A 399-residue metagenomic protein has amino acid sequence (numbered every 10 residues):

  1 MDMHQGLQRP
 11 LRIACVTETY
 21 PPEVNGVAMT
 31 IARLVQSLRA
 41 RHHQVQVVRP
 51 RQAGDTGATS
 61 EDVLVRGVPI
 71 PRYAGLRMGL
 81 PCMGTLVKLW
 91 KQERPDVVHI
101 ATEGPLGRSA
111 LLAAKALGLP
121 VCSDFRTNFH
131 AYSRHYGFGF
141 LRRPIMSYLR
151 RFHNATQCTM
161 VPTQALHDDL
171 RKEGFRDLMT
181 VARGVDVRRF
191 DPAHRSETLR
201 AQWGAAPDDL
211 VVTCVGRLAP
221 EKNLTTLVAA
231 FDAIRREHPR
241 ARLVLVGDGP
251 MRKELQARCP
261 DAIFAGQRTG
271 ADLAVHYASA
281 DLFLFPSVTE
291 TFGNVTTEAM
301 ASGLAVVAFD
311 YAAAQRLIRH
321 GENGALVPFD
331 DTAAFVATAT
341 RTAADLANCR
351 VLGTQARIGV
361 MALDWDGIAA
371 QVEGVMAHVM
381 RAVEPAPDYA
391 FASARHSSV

Functional and structural regions predicted by a protein language model:
M1-L64, A377, A394-V399: N-terminal subdomain of nucleotide-sugar transferases
R49, R66, M146-R195, A205 (+2 more regions): Donor nucleotide-sugar binding/catalytic pocket of nucleotide-sugar-dependent glycosyltransferases
W90, H153, Q267-R268, V275-A280 (+1 more regions): Short alpha-helical donor nucleotide-sugar binding micro-motif in glycosyltransferases
A205-D232: Conserved donor-binding/catalytic core segment of Leloir-type glycosyltransferases
R252-D272: Nucleotide-activated donor-binding/catalytic signature segment of Leloir-type glycosyltransferases, i.e., the conserved
V288: Aromatic "clamp/platform" in nucleotide-sugar-dependent glycosyltransferases that forms part of the donor/acceptor
A305-A308, I318: Short hydrophobic beta-strand element within catalytic cores of glycosyltransferases and related nucleotide-activated
H320-G321, A325-A333, R341-A347, M361: Conserved acidic donor-binding segment of nucleotide-sugar-dependent glycosyltransferases
